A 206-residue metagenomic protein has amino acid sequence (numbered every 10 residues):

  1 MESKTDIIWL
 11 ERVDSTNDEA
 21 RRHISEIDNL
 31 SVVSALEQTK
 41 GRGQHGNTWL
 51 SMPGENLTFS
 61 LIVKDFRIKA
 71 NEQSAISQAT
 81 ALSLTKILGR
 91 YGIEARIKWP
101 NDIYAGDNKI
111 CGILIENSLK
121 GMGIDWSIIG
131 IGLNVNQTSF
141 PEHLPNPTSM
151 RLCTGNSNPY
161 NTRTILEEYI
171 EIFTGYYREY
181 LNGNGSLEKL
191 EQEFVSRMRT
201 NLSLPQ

Functional and structural regions predicted by a protein language model:
M1-R90, C111: N-terminal lobe of the biotin/lipoate ligase/transferase fold
E2, R67-N71, A75-A95, A105-Q206: Long, positively charged amphipathic alpha-helical accessory segments at protein N-termini or as interdomain linkers
D102: Conserved active-site carboxylates
